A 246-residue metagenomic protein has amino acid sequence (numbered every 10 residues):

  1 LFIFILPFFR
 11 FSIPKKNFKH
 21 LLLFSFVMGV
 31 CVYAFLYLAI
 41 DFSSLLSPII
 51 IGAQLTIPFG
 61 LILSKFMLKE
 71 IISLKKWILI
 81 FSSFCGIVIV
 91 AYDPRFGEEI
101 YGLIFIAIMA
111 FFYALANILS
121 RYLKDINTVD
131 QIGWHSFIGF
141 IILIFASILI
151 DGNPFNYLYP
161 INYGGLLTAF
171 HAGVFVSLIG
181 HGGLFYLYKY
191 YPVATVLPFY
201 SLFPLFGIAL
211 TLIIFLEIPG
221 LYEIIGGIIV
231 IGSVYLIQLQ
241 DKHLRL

Functional and structural regions predicted by a protein language model:
L1-C31, F59-G60, F112-A116, W134-G152 (+2 more regions): Transmembrane alpha-helices of multi-pass small-molecule transport proteins
F2, K75-Y92, S201, Y222-D241: Hydrophobic transmembrane alpha-helices of multi-pass small-molecule transport proteins
F9-S47, G52, L61, I89 (+1 more regions): Specific transmembrane alpha-helical segments of multi-pass solute transporters/efflux pumps, especially DMT/EamA
P14-K19, Y92-F112, D151-H171, I218-G227: Juxtamembrane helix-entry segments on the extracytoplasmic side of multipass membrane proteins
F26-V30, A34, I57-I62, V88 (+6 more regions): Hydrophobic/small/kink-forming positions within alpha-helical transmembrane segments of polytopic membrane proteins
M28, L38-I71, V193-L212: Specific alpha-helical transmembrane segments that line the substrate/conduction pathway and gating interfaces
A39, F66-L68, I72, L123 (+5 more regions): Hydrophobic/aromatic residues within transmembrane alpha-helices of multi-pass small-molecule transporters
F81, R95-Y122, I142-F145, L210 (+1 more regions): Glycine-/small-residue-enriched transmembrane alpha-helix faces in small-molecule transporters and effluxers
